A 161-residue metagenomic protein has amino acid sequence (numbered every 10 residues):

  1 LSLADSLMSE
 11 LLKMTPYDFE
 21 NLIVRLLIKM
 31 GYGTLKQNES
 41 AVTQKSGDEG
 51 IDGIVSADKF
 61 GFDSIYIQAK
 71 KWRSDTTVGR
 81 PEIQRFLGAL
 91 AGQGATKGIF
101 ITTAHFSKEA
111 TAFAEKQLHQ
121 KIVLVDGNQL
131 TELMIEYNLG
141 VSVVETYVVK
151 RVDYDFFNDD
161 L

Functional and structural regions predicted by a protein language model:
L1-L161: Mixed-charge (Asp/Glu-Lys/Arg
